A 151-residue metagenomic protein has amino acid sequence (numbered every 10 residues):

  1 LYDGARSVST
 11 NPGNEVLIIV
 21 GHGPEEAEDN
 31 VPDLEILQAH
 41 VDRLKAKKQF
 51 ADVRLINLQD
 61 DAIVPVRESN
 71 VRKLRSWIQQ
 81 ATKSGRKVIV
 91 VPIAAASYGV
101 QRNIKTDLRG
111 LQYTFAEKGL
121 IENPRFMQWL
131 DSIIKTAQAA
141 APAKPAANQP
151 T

Functional and structural regions predicted by a protein language model:
L1-T151: Extended amphipathic ligand-handling, pore-lining, and cofactor/metal-binding catalytic surfaces
